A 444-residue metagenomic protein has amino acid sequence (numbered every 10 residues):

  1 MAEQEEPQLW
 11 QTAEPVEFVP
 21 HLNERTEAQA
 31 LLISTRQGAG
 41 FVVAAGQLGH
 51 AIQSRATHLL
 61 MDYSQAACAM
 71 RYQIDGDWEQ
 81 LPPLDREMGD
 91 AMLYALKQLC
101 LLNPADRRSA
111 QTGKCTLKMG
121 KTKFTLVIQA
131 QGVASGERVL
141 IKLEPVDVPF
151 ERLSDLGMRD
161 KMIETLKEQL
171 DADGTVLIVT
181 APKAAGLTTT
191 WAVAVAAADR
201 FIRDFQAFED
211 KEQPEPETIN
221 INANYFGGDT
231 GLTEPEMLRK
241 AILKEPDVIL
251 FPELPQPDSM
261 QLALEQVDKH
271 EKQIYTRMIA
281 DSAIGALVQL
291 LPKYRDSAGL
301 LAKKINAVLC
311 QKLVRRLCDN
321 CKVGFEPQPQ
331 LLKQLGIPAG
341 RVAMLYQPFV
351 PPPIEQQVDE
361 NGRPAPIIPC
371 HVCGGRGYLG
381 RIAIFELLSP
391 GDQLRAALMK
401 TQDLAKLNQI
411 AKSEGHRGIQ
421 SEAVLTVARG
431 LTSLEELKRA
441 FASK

Functional and structural regions predicted by a protein language model:
Q4, L9, N23, A28-H50 (+1 more regions): Short, flexible helix-loop junctions that flank or precede catalytic/ligand sites
L9-F18: Long, charged amphipathic helices and adjacent flexible linkers at domain junctions
